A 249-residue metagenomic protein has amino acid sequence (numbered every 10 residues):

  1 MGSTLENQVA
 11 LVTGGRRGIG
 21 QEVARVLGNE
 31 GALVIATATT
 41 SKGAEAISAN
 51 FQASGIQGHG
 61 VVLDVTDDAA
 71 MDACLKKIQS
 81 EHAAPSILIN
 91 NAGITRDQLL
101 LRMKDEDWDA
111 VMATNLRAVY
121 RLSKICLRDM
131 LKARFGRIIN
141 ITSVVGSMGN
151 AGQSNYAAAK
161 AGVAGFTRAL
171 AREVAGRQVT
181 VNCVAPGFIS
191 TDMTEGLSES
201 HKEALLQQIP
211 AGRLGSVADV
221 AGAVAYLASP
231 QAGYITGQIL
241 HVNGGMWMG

Functional and structural regions predicted by a protein language model:
R16-R17: Conserved glycine-rich cofactor-binding loop
E30-A46: Conserved glycine-rich Rossmann-like NAD(P)H-binding loop of the short-chain dehydrogenase/reductase
L99-L100, K104-M112, T194, L205: Substrate-binding pocket helix/loop in short-chain dehydrogenase/reductase
S123, A159, T167: Active-site helix of classical SDR
R128, R172-G176, G233: Alpha-helical segment proximal to the catalytic Tyr-Lys
S143: Residue(s) in the substrate-gating loop at a strand-loop-helix junction that position the organic substrate next
A175, T180, I235-G237, N243: Short, small/polar-rich loop/turn modules that mediate ligand/substrate recognition or access, typified
